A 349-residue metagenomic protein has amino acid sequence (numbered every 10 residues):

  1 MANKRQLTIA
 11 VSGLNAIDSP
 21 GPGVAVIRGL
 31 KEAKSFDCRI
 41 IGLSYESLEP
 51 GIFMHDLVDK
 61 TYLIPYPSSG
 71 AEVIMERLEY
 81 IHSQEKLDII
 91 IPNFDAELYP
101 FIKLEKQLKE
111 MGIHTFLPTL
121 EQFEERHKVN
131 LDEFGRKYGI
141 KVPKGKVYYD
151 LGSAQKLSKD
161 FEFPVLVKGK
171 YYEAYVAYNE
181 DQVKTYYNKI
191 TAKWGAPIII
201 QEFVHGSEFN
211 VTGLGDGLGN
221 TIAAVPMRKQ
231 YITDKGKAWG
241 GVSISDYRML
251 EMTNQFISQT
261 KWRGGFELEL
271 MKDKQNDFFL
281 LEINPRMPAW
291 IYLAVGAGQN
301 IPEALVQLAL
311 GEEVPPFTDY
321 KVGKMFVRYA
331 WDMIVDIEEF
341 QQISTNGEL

Functional and structural regions predicted by a protein language model:
M1-F116: ATP-binding N-terminal substructure of ATP-dependent carboxylate-amine bond-forming enzymes
L7, P143, F209-V211, I222 (+3 more regions): Change "...and in nucleic-acid phosphodiester-cleaving endonucleases..." to "...and in nucleic-acid processing enzymes
S44-E49, D95-E97, E121, G217-N220 (+2 more regions): Short glycine-enriched loops at secondary-structure junctions
A71-E76, L117, F123-V129, V176-Y178 (+1 more regions): Short, charged, surface-exposed secondary-structure boundary motifs
E121-G206, D216-L218, Y247-L250: Active-site nucleotide/adenylate-binding loops and adjacent lid/helix of ATP-dependent enzymes
D181, N188-K189, K193-G195, Q201-K261 (+6 more regions): ATP-dependent carboxylate/phosphate-activation module, predominantly the ATP-grasp catalytic core and closely related
T318-L349: A glycine-rich beta-turn/hairpin centered on an aromatic-Pro dipeptide
